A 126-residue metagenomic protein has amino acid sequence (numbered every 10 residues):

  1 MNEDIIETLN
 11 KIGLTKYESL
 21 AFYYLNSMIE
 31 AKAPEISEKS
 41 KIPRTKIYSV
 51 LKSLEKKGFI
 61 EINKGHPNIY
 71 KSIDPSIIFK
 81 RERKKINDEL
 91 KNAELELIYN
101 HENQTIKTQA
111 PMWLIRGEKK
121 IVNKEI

Functional and structural regions predicted by a protein language model:
E7-E18, K32, E61-K84: Short, cationic-aromatic polyanion-contact patches
E18-Y24: Short alpha-helical "packing" element that flanks the helix-turn-helix/winged-helix DNA-binding module
N26-K32: Short capping segments at the starts of secondary-structure elements
E35-S40: A short acidic, leucine-rich amphipathic alpha-helix
K46: Residues in the helix-turn-helix
S49-K57: Alpha-helical DNA-recognition elements
I77-E125: Amphipathic alpha-helical dimerization/coiled-coil segments that flank or bridge DNA-binding/regulatory modules
